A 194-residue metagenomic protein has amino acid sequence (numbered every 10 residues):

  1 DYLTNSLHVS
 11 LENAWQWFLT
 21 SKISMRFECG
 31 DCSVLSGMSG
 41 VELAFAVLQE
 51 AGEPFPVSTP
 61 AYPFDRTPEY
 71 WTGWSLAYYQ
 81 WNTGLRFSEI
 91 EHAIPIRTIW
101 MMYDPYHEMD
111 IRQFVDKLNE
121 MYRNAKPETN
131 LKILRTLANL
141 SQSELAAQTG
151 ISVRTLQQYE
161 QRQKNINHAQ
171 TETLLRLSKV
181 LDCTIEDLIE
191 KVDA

Functional and structural regions predicted by a protein language model:
D1-A46: N-terminal interaction modules that seed assembly of large macromolecular complexes
L3, S143-A146: Short alpha-helical "recognition helix" segments of helix-turn-helix
C32, I151-N167: Recognition helix of helix-turn-helix/homeodomain-like DNA-binding domains that insert into the DNA major groove
A44-A51, T171-D187: DNA major-groove recognition helix of helix-turn-helix/homeodomain DNA-binding modules
K117-N139: A short, Lys/Arg-rich alpha-helix, primarily the initiator
L131, L145-A146, L156-Y159, L188: Conserved hydrophobic/aromatic packing and binding residues within compact polymer-binding modules
S141, S152-T155, Q170, T184: Short coil turns linking two alpha-helices in DNA-binding domains
I189-A194: Short, charged recognition helix plus adjacent turn of helix-turn-helix-like nucleic-acid-binding domains
